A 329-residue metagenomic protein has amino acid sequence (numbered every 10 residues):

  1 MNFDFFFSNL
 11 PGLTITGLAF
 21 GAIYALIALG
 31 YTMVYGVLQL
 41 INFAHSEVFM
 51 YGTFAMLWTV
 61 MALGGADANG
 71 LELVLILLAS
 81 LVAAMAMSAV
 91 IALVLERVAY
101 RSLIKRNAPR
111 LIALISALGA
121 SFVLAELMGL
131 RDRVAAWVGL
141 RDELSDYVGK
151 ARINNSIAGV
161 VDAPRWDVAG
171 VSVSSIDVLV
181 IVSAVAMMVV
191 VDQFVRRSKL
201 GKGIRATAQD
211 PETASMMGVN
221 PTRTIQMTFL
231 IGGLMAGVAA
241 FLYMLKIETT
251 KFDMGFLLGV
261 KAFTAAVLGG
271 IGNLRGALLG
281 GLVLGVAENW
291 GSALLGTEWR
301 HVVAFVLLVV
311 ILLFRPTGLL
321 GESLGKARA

Functional and structural regions predicted by a protein language model:
M1-I27, A55, A66-S80, R106-L111 (+2 more regions): Membrane-interfacial amphipathic/re-entrant helices at transmembrane-helix boundaries
F3, I15, L38, A44-V94 (+1 more regions): Membrane-embedded helix boundary and interhelical linker motif in transport proteins
D4-I23, F194-R196, I225-A265, W290-V302: Inter-helical junctions in multi-pass inner-membrane proteins, predominant in energy-converting antiporter-like
L10-M61, V94, V98-I112, L268-L274: Single transmembrane alpha-helix segments in multi-pass membrane proteins
F20, A169-T250, L274-L279: Helix-loop-helix "hairpin" substructures at the membrane interface of multi-pass membrane proteins
E47-Y51, L103-G129, M254-V267, V283 (+1 more regions): Pore- or pathway-lining transmembrane helices of multi-pass membrane proteins that form conduits for solutes/ions
A68-A120, L279-L284, E288, R315-P316: Alpha-helical transmembrane segments within multi-pass membrane transporters and channels
S102-L103, L111-R197, T224, W290 (+4 more regions): Transmembrane helix-bundle core of multi-pass membrane transporters and related energy-transducing complexes
